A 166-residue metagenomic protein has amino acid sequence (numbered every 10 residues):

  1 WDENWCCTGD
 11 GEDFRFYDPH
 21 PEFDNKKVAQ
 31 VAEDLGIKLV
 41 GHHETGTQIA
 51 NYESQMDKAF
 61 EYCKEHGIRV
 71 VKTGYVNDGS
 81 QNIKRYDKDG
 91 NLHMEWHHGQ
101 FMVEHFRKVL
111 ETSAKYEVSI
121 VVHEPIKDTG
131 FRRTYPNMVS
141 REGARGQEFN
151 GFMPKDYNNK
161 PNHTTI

Functional and structural regions predicted by a protein language model:
D2-I166: Aromatic- and carboxylate-enriched substrate-binding clefts and catalytic-loop regions of carbohydrate-active enzymes
